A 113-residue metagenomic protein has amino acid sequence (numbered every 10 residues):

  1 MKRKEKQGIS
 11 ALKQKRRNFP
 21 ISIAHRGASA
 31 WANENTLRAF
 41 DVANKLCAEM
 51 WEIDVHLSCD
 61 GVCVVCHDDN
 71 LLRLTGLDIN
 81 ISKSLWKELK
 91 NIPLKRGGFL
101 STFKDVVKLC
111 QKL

Functional and structural regions predicted by a protein language model:
M1-L113: Phosphate-group recognition and catalysis centered on beta-loop-alpha active-site segments
